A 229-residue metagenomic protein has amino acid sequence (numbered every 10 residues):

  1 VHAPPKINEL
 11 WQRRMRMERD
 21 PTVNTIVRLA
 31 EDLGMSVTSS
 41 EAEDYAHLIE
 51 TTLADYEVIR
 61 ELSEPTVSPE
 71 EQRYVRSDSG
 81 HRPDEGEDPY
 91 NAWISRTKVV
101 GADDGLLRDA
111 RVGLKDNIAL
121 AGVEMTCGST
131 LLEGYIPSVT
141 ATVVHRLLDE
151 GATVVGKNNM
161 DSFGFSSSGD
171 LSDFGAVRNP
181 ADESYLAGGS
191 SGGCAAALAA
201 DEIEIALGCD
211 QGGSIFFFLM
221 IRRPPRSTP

Functional and structural regions predicted by a protein language model:
R13-R16: Basic polycationic patches enriched in arginine
L33: The catalytic Nudix box helix
V37-L207, Q211: Gly/Ser-rich catalytic/binding loops embedded in alpha/beta enzyme cores
F216-I221: Structural signature of FAD isoalloxazine-binding scaffolds in flavoprotein oxidoreductases
R223-P229: Mobile "lid/hinge" segments at catalytic clefts and subdomain interfaces of large enzymes
